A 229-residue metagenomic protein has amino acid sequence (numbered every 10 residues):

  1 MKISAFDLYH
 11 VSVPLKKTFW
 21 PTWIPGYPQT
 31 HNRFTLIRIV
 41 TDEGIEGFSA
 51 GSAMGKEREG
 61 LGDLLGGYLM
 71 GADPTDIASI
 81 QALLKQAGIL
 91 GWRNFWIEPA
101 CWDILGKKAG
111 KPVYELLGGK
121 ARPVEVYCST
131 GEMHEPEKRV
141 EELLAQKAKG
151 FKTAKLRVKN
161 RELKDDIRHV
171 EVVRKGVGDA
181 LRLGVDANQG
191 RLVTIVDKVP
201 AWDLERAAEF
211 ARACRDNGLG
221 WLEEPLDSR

Functional and structural regions predicted by a protein language model:
M1-F48: Structured beta-strand/loop patches that form or line metal/cofactor-binding pockets in enzymes
I3, G44, L65, I97 (+5 more regions): Conserved, mostly hydrophobic/aromatic
A5, V40-K108: Metal- or metallocofactor-binding catalytic centers and their adjacent structured scaffolds across diverse enzyme
H10-S12, A53-M54, Q189-R191: Glycine-rich beta-alpha junction loops
S12, K16, G66, N94 (+3 more regions): Generic secondary-structure boundary/loop-capping signal
W96-H134, A180: Glycine-rich, aromatic-flanked loop segments that form ligand/cofactor-binding clefts across common enzyme folds
P123-R229: Metal-dependent enolase-superfamily TIM-barrel catalytic cores that perform enediolate-based chemistry
